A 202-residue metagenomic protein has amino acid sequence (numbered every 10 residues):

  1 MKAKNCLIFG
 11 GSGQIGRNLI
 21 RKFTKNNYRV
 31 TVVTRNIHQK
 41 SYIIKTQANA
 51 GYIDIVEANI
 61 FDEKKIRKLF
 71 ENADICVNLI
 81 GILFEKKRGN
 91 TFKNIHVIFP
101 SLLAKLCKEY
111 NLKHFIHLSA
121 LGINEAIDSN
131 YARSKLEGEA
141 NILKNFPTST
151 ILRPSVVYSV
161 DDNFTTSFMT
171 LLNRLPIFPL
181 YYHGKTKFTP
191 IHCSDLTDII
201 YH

Functional and structural regions predicted by a protein language model:
K2-Y28: N-terminal Rossmann NAD(P)H-binding glycine-rich loop of SDR-like oxidoreductase domains
N5, D74-I75, H114: Structural motif
R29-T31, I82, N90-N145, S149-S155: Conserved Rossmann-fold NAD(P)-dependent oxidoreductase catalytic core, especially the SDR/UDP-sugar
H38, Y42, Q47-E109, L121-E125: NAD(P)H-binding glycine-rich loop region in Rossmannoid oxidoreductase-like domains and their noncatalytic homologs
A50, M169-Y182: A short C-terminal helix-loop "cap" of Rossmann-like NAD(P)-dependent dehydrogenase/epimerase domains
S129, T150-M169, T186-K187: Flexible, glycine-rich beta-alpha linker
N163-T165, H183-H202: Substrate-positioning beta->alpha
